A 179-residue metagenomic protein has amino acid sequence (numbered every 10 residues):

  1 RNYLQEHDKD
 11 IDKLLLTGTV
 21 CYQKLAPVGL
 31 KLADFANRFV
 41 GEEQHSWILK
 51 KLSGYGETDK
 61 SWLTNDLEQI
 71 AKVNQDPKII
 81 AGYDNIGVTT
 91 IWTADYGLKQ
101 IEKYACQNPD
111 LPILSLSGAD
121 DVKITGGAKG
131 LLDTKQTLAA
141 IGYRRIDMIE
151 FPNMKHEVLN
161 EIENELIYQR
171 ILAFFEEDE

Functional and structural regions predicted by a protein language model:
N2-Y83: Alpha/beta-hydrolase-fold enzymes
D8-K9, Y104-P109, I141-Y143: Short, conserved loop/helix-junction motifs that constitute active-site signature segments in enzyme catalytic cores
P27, T125-A128, N160-E163: Short, solvent-exposed loop/turn segments at secondary-structure boundaries
D84-A105: Active-site nucleophile elbow and catalytic-triad environment of alpha/beta-hydrolase enzymes
L111, D120-D133: Conserved alpha/beta-hydrolase "acid-adjacent" motif
S115-S117: Short beta-strand/loop motif that positions the catalytic acidic residue of the alpha/beta-hydrolase fold
G130-T137, I167: A general structural detector for well-ordered alpha-helical segments in enzyme core domains, enriched
A139-E179: Catalytic active-site module of serine/aspartate enzymes centered on a nucleophile-bearing elbow/loop
